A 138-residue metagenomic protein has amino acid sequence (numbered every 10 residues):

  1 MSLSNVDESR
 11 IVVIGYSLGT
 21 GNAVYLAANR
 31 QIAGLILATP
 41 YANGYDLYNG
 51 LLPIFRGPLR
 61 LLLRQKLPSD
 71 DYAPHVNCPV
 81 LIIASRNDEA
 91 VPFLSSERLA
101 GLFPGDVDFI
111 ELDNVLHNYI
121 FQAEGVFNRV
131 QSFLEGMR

Functional and structural regions predicted by a protein language model:
M1-S9: Conserved acidic catalytic loop of the alpha/beta-hydrolase fold
I11-T20, S85: Conserved alpha/beta-hydrolase "nucleophile elbow" surrounding the catalytic nucleophile
T20-Y72, C78, Q122: Hydrolase active-site cap/lid region
S69, C78, P92-G101: Short alpha-helix in the alpha/beta-hydrolase fold that links the catalytic acid
H75-N77, L81-D88: Short beta-strand/loop motif that positions the catalytic acidic residue of the alpha/beta-hydrolase fold
R86-V91, H117-Y119: Acidic catalytic loop of the alpha/beta-hydrolase fold
E97-N118: Catalytic histidine neighborhood in serine/cysteine hydrolases with alpha/beta-hydrolase-type architecture
V115-F127: Catalytic histidine-centered segment of alpha/beta-hydrolase-like enzymes
